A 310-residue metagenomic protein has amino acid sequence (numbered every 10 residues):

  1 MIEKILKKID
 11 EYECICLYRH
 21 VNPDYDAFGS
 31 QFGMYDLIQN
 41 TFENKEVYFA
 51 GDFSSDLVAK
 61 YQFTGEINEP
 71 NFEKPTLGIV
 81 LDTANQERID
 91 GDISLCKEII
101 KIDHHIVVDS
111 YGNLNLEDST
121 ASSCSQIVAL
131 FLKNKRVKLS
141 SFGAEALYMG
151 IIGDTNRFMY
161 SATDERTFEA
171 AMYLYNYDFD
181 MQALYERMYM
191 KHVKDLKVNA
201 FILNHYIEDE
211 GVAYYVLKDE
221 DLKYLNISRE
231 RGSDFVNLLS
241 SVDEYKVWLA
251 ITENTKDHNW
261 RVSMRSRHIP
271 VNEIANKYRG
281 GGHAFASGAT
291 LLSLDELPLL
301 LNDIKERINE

Functional and structural regions predicted by a protein language model:
M1-L6, L81-D82, L132-N134: Short, motif-level signal for alpha-helix interfacial/capping segments enriched in acidic residues and aromatics/proline
I2-N22, A27-A59, E69-L77, T155-E310: Hydrophobic helix-and-loop "lid/oligomerization" segment in the mid-to-C-terminal part of catalytic domains
G33-Y35, L95-I99, E117-D118, E169: Glycine-rich, phosphate-binding/catalytic loops in enzymes
E46-Y48, E98, N115, K138: Conserved beta-strand segments of alpha/beta enzyme cores
A59-L114: Active-site cofactor/cluster-binding pocket
T64-N68, D118-S119, S266-R267: Short, hinge-like loop/turn segments at secondary-structure boundaries
N71-E73, D92-S94, V108-D109, L139-S141 (+3 more regions): Solvent-exposed alpha-helices and their adjacent loops that cap or buttress functional pockets in soluble metabolic
H105-A170: Short alpha-helices
